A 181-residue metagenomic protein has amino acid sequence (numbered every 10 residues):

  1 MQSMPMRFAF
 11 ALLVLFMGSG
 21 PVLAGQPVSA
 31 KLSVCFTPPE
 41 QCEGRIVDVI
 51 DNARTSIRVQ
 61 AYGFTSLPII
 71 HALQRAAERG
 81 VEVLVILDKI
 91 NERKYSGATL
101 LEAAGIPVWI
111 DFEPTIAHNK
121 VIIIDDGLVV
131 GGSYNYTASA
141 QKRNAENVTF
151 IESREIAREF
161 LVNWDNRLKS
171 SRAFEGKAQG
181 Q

Functional and structural regions predicted by a protein language model:
M1-A9: Bacterial N-terminal signal peptides that target proteins for export
F8-G20: Bacterial N-terminal signal peptides
V22-G25, A30: Boundary at the C-terminal end of the N-terminal hydrophobic targeting segment
T37-C42, S66: A general structural motif
I46-P107: Primarily the HKD phosphodiesterase
R58-Q60, L84-L87, W109-I110, I122-I123 (+2 more regions): Structural recognition of the beta-strand scaffold that forms the well-ordered cores of secreted hydrolase catalytic
G63-L67, K89-R93, P114-A117, L128-V129 (+2 more regions): Solvent-exposed loop/turn segments at secondary-structure junctions within structured extracellular/periplasmic domains
I124, V129-Q181: Signature of lipid phosphatidyltransferase scaffolds
